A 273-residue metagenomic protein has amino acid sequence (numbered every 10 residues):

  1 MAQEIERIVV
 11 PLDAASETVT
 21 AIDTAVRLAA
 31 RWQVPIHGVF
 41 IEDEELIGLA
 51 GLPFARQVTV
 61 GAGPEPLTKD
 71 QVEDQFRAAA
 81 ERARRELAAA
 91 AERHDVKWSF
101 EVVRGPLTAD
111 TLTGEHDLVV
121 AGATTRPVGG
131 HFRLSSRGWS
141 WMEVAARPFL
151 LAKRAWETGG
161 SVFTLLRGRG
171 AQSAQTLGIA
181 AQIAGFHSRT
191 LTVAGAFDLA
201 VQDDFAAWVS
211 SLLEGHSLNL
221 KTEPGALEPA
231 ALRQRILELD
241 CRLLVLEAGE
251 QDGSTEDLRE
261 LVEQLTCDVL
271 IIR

Functional and structural regions predicted by a protein language model:
M1, D74-V119, E214-V269: Structural beta-alpha unit
A2-P66, T158-P224, C241, Q264 (+1 more regions): Small/aliphatic-rich secondary-structure junction motif
V10, V120-G122, T164, L246: Redox-cofactor binding/interface segments in oxidoreductases and associated redox assembly factors
F40, A123, E247-G249, R273: Short secondary-structure boundary segments
P64-Q75: Short glycine/proline- and acidic residue-enriched helix-loop micro-motifs that form flexible lids or anion-recognition
H94-A152: Hydrophobic alpha-helical segments and helix pairs
F132-F149, S254-R273: A short, gly/pro- and small-residue-rich
